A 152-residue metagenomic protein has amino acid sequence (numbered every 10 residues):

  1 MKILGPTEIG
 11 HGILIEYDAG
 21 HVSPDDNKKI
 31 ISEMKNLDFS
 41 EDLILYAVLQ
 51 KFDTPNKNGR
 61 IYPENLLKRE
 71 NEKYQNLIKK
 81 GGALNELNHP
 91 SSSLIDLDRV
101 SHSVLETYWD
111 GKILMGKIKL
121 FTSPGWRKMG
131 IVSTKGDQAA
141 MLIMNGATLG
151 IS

Functional and structural regions predicted by a protein language model:
M1-S152: Signature of dsDNA virion morphogenesis modules
